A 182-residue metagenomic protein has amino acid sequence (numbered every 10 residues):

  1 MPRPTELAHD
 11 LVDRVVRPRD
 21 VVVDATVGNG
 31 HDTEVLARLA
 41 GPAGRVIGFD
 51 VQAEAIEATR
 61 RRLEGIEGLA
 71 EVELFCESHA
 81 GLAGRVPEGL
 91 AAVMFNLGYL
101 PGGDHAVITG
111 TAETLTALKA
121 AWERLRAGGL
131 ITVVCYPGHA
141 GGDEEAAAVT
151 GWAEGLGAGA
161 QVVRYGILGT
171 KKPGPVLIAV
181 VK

Functional and structural regions predicted by a protein language model:
M1-V21, A25-G28, E34, R38: S-adenosyl-L-methionine
R17, A40-G41, L125-A127: Helix-to-beta-strand junctions that scaffold the AdoMet/dcAdoMet cofactor pocket in Class I SAM-dependent enzymes
T26, A117, R124-C135: Conserved beta-strand signature within the Rossmann-like core of class I S-adenosyl-L-methionine
A43-F49: Short beta-strand element of Class I
Q52: Conserved SAM/SAH-binding beta-strand->alpha-helix loop
I56-A91: S-adenosyl-L-methionine
F95-A117: Mobile active-site "lid"/loop adjacent to the S-adenosyl-L-methionine
H139-K182: Class I S-adenosyl-L-methionine
